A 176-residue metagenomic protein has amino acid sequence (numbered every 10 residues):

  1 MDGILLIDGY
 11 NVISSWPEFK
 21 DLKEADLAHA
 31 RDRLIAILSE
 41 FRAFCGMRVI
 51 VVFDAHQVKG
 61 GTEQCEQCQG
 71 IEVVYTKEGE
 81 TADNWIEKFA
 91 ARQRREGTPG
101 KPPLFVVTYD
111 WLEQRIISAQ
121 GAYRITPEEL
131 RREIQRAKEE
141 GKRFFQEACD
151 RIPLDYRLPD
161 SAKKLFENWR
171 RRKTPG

Functional and structural regions predicted by a protein language model:
G3-I4, N11-G176: Nuclease catalytic cores that cleave nucleic-acid phosphodiester bonds, predominantly acidic two-metal-ion
